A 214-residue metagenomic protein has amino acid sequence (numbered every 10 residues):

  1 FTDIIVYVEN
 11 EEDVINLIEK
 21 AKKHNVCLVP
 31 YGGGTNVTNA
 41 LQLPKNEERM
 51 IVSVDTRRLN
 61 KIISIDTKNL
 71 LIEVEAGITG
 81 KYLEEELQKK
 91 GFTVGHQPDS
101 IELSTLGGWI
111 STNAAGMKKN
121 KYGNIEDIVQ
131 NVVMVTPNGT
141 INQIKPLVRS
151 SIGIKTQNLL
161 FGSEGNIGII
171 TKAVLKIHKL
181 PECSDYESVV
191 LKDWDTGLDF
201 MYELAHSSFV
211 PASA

Functional and structural regions predicted by a protein language model:
F1-L59: Glycine-rich N-terminal segment of FAD-binding domains in flavoprotein oxidoreductases, spanning the beta-loop-helix
N60-A214: FAD-binding subdomain of flavoenzyme oxidoreductases
